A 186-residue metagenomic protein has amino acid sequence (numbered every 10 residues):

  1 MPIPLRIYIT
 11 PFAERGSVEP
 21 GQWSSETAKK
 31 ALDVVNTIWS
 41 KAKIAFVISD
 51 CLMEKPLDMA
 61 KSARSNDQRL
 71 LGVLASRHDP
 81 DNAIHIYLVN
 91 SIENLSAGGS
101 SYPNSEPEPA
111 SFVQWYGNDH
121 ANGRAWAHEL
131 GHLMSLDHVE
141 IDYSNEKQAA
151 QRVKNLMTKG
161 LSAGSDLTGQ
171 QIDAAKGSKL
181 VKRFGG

Functional and structural regions predicted by a protein language model:
M1-W39, I44, K55, S91: Fold-level signature of zinc-dependent metallopeptidase catalytic domains
P2, D81-A83, K154: Extracellular structured ligand-interaction cores
Y8-F12, S49-C51, Y87-I92, W115-G117 (+2 more regions): Active-site-proximal beta-strand/loop segments in catalytic clefts of secreted hydrolases
F12-P20, N94-A97, G164-Q171: Short, solvent-exposed loop/turn elements at domain surfaces
G21-K30, R77, Q148-N155: Glycine-rich, flexible loop segments associated with nucleotide phosphate handling
K41-V47, V139-D142: Surface-exposed helix-capping loop/turn segments at secondary-structure junctions
K43-F112, Y116: Active-site-proximal segments of metallohydrolase catalytic domains
Q114-G186: The catalytic-center signature of Zn2+-dependent metalloproteases
